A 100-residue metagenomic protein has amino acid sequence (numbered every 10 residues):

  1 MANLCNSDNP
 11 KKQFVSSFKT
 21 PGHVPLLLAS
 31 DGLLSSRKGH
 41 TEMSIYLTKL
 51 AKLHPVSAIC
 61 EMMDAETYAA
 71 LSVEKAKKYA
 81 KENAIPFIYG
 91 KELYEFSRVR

Functional and structural regions predicted by a protein language model:
M1-R100: Catalytic domains of riboflavin
